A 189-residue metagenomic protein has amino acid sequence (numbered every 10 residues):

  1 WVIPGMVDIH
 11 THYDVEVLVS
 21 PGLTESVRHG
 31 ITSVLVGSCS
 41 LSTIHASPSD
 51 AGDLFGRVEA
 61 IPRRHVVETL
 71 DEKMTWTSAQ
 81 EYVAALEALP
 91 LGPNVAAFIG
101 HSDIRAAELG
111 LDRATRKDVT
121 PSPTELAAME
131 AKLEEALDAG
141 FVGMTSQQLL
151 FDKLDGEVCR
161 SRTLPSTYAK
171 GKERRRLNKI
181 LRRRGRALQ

Functional and structural regions predicted by a protein language model:
W1-I3, G110-R113, K153-E157: A short alpha-helix capping/helix-coil boundary motif
I3-E25: Di-metal (Zn2+ and/or Mg2+/Mn2+) metal-binding site signature of metallo-dependent hydrolases with the MBL/beta-CASP
P4-V7, V66, R183-Q189: Short, surface-exposed connector motifs at secondary-structure boundaries
M6-D8, R116-D118, S161-T163: A short, structure-level motif marking secondary-structure boundaries and short turns
Y13-V17, T120, T124, S161-K172: Alpha-helix capping and helix-loop boundary segments enriched in small/acidic/polar residues
D14-V17, L41-I44, Q148-L154: Active-site environment of divalent metal-dependent phosphoester hydrolases
V19-E130, E135-G143, L181: Divalent-metal coordination cores built from histidine and acidic residues
A139-Q189: Active-site core of metal-dependent hydrolases
